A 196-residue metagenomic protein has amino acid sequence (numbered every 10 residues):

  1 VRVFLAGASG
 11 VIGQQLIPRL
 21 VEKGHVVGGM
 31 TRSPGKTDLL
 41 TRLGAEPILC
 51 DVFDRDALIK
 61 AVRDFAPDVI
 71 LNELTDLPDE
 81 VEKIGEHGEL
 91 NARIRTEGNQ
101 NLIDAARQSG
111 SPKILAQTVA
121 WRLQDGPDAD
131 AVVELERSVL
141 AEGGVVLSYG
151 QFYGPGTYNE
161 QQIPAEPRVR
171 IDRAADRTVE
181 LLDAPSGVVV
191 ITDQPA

Functional and structural regions predicted by a protein language model:
V3-H25: N-terminal Rossmann NAD(P)H-binding glycine-rich loop of SDR-like oxidoreductase domains
H25-R32: Conserved glycine-rich Rossmann-like NAD(P)H-binding loop of the short-chain dehydrogenase/reductase
P34-E97: NAD(P)H-binding glycine-rich loop region in Rossmannoid oxidoreductase-like domains and their noncatalytic homologs
F53, R93-I94, D130, E166-D172: Residue-level signal for the nucleotide or nucleotide-sugar donor/cofactor binding architecture
R55, I59, I103, I171-V179: Short, amphipathic alpha-helical "lid/cap" segments that border enzyme active or binding sites
L74-V132, V145: Conserved Rossmann-fold NAD(P)-dependent oxidoreductase catalytic core, especially the SDR/UDP-sugar
R122-P127, V145-A165: Flexible, glycine-rich beta-alpha linker
P155, A165-P195: Alpha-helical substrate-binding/gating segment
